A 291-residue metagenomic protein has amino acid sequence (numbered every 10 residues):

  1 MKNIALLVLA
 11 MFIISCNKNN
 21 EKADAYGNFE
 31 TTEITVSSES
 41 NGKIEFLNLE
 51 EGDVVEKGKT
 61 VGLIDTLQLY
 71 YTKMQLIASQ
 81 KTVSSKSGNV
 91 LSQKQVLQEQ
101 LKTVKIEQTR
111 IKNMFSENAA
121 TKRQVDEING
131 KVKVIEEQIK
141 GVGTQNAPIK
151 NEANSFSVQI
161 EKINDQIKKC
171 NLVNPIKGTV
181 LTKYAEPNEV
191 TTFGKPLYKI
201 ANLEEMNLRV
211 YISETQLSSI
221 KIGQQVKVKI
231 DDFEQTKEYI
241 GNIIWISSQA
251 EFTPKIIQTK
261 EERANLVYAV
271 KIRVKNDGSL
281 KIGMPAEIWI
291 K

Functional and structural regions predicted by a protein language model:
M1-L9: Sec-dependent signal peptide recognition, specifically the positively charged N-region followed immediately by
F12-S15: C-terminal motif of bacterial Sec signal peptides marking the signal peptidase cleavage site
N17-N19: Bacterial signal peptide processing site
E21-D24, Y71-K86, V90-S92, V96-Q100 (+3 more regions): Extended amphipathic alpha-helical segments
K22-S85, E117-R123, K183-E186, S213-T215 (+2 more regions): Long, amphipathic coiled-coil "stalk"/hairpin helices in large membrane-associated assemblies
N28-F29, E45-E50, V54-T60, N164-Q166 (+3 more regions): Surface-exposed patches in structured soluble domains
T182, N207-E214, E238-K291: Structural microfeature recognizing short secondary-structure transition sites
L203, Q224-N242: Low-complexity, intrinsically disordered, polar/proline/glycine/glutamine-rich protein-protein interaction regions
